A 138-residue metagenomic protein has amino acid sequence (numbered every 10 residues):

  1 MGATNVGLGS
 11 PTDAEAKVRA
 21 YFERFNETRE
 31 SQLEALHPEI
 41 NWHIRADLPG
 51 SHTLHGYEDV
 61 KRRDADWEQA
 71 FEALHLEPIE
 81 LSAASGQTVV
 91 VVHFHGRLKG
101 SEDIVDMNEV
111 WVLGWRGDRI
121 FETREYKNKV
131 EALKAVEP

Functional and structural regions predicted by a protein language model:
M1-D13, N26, A65-P138: A beta-strand edge to alpha-helix "cap/lid" segment located at domain peripheries
T4-G7, K17-V18, A46-T53, K99: Residues at structural and domain junctions
G7-E39: Short acidic-aromatic low-complexity motifs
L8-P11, F22, G50, L54-Y57 (+1 more regions): A generic helix-loop boundary/linker signal
E30-S31, A35-S85: A solvent-exposed, acidic/Ser-Thr-rich amphipathic alpha-helical stretch
